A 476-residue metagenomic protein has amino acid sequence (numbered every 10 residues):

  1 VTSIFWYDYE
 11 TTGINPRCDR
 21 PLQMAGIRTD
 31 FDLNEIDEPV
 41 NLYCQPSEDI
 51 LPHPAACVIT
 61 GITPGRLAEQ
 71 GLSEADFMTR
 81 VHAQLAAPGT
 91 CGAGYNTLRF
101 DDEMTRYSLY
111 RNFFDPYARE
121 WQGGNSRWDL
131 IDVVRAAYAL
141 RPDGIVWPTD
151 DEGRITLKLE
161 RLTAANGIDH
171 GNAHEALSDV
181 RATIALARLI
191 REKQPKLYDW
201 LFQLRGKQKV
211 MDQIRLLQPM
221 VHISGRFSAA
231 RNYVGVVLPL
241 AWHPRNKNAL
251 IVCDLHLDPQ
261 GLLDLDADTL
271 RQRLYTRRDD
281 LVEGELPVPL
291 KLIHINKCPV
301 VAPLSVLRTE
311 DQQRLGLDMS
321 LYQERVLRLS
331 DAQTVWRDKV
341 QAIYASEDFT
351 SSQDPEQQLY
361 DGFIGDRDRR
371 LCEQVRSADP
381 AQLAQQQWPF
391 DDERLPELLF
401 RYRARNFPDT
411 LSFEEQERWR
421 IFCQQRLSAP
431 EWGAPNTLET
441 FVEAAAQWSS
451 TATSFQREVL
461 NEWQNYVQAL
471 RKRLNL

Functional and structural regions predicted by a protein language model:
V1-S73, A83, H243-E285: Conserved RNase H-like, two-metal-ion catalytic cores of nucleic-acid enzymes
T2, C18-L22, R28-T29, N34-I62 (+5 more regions): Metal-dependent phosphoesterase core characteristic of DEDDh/y 3'-5' exonuclease domains
G71, A75, R99, L177-V180 (+4 more regions): Generic detection of long, well-ordered alpha-helical segments
A75-D76, K207: A short structural micro-motif
F77-V81: Generic hydrophobic alpha-helical segments
E192, Q203-V282: Acidic catalytic cores of enzymes that act on phosphate-bearing nucleotides/polynucleotides
P244-Q425: Long, charge-rich C-terminal accessory regions
A404-N475: C-terminal amphipathic alpha-helical interaction region
